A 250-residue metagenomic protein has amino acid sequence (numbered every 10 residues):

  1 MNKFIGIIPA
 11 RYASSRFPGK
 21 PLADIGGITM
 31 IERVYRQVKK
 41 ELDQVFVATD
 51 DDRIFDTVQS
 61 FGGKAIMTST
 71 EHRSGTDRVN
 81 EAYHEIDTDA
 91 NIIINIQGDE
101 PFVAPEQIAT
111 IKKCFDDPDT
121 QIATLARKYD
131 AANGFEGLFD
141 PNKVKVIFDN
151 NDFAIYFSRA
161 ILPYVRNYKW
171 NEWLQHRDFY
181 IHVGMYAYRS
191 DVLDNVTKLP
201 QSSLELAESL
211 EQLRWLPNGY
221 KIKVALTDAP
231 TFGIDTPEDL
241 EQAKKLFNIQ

Functional and structural regions predicted by a protein language model:
N2-T49: N-terminal glycine-rich phosphate-binding loop and ensuing alpha1 helix
L42, T88-A90, D117-Q121, Y220: Short, high-confidence coil segments that cap the C-terminus of an alpha-helix and link into the following beta-strand
F46, D52-T110: Short phosphate-binding loop-to-helix
T49-D50, V103, Y188, D235: A conserved hydrophobic position in a structured secondary element of the catalytic/binding core that shapes
T88, W173-Q250: Conserved alpha/beta core of the MobA/IspD/sugar-nucleotide pyrophosphorylase nucleotidyltransferase superfamily
P105-L199: Conserved core of the sugar-phosphate nucleotidyltransferase
